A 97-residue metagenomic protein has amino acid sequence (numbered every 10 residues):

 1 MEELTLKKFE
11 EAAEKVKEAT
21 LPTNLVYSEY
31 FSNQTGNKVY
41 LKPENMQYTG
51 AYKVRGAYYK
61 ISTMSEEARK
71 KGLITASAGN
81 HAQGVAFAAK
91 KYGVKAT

Functional and structural regions predicted by a protein language model:
M1-T97: PLP-dependent amino-acid enzyme catalytic core
